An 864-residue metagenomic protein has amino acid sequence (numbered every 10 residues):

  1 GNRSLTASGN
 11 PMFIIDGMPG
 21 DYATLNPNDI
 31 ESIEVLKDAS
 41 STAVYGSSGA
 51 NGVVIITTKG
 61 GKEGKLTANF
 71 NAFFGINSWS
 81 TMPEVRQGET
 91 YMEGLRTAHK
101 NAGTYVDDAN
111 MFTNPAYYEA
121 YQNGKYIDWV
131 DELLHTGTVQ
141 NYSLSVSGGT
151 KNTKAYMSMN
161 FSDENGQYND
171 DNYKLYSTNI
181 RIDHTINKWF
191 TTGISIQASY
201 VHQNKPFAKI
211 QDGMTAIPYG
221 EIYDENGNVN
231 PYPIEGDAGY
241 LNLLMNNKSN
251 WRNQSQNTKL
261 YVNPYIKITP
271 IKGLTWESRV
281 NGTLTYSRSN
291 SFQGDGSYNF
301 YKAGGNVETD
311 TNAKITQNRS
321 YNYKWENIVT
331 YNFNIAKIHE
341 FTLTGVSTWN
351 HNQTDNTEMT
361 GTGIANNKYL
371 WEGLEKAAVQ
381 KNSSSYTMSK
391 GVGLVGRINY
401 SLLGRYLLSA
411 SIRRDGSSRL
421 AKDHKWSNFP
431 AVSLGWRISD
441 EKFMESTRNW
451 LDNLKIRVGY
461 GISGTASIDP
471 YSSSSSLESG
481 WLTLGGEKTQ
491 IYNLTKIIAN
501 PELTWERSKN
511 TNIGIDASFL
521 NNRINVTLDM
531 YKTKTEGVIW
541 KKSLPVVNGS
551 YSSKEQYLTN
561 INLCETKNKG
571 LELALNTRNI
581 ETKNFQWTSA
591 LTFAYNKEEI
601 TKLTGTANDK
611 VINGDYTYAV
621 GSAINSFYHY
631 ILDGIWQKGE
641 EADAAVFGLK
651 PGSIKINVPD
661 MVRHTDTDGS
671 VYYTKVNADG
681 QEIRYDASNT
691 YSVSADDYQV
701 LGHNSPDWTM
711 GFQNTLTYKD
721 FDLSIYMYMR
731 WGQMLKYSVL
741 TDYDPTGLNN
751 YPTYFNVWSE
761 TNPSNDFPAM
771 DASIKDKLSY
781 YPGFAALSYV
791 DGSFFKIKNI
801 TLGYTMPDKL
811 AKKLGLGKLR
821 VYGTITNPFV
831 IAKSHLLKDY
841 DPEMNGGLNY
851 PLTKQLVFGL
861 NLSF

Functional and structural regions predicted by a protein language model:
G1-M12, M18, S40-K267, R279 (+9 more regions): Membrane-proximal, glycine/serine-rich, low-complexity loop/turn segments characteristic of large bacterial
N10, Q140, L175, I180-F190 (+5 more regions): Extracellular/periplasmic, surface-exposed regions of secreted and cell-surface proteins
I15, N114-S147, N152-N160, N228-T269 (+8 more regions): Outer-membrane beta-barrel transmembrane strand signature
P19, F585, E640, F712 (+1 more regions): Aromatic-residue-lined binding/catalytic grooves and analogous aromatic/hydrophobic interfacial grooves in multimeric
A23-L25: Short, T/G/N/S-enriched strand-turn elements that build extracellular solenoid repeat scaffolds
N69-Q122, E358, R578-G702, D744: Conserved small-residue
N299-F300, K376, S417, R730-V821 (+1 more regions): Extracytoplasmic gating/loop element in the C-terminal half of outer-membrane beta-barrel translocons and assembly
